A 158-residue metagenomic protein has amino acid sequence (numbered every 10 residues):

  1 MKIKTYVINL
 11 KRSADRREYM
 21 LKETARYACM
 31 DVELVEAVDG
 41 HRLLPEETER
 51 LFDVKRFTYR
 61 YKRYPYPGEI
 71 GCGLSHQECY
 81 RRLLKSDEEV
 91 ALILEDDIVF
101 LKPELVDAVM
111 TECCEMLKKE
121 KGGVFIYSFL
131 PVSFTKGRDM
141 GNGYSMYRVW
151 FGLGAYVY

Functional and structural regions predicted by a protein language model:
M1-L94, I98-Y158: An acidic/histidine-cluster motif and surrounding catalytic segment that typifies divalent-metal-assisted enzyme active
